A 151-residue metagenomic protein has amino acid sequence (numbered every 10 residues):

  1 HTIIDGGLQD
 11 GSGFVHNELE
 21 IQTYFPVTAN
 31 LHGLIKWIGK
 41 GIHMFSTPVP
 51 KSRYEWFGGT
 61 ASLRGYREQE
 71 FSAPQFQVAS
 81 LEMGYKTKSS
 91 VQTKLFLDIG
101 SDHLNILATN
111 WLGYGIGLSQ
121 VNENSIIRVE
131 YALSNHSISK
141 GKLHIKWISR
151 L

Functional and structural regions predicted by a protein language model:
H1-Q9, W37, S62-Q69, T93-N105 (+1 more regions): Transmembrane beta-strand segments that form the barrel wall of outer-membrane beta-barrel proteins
H1-T87: C-terminal outer-membrane beta-barrel translocator/porin domains of Gram-negative envelope proteins and their
V15-I21, Q75-L81, I99, L112-I116 (+1 more regions): Hydrophobic, lipid-facing positions within transmembrane beta-strands of outer-membrane proteins
T23-F25, M83-Y85, L118-N122, L133 (+1 more regions): Residue-level signature of outer-membrane beta-barrel architecture
T28-G33, S89-T93, Q120-E130: Repeated loop/turn-to-beta-strand initiation elements of outer-membrane beta-barrel proteins
I38, I42-F45, V49-K51, I99 (+4 more regions): Outer-membrane beta-barrel domain signature
E82-G113: C-terminal hydrophobic structural anchor segments that stabilize assembly/packing rather than catalytic chemistry
L118-I126, S139-L151: Outer-membrane beta-barrel "beta-signal"
